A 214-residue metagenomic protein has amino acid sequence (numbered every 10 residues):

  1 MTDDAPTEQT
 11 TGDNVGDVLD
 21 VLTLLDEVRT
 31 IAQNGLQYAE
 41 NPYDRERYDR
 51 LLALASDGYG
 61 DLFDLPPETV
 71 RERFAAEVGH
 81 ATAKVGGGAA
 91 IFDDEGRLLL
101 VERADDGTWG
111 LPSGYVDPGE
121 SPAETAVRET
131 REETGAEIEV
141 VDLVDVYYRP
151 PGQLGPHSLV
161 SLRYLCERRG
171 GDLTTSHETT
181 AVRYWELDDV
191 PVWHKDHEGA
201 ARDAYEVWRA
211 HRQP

Functional and structural regions predicted by a protein language model:
T2-R50, L54, T108, H177-P214: Nudix hydrolase/Nudix homology domain
A5-Q9, L98, E132, L173: A detector of low-complexity, intrinsically disordered, Ser/Thr/Gly/Pro/Ala-rich segments
N34-Y38, A76, R149: General structural signal for alpha-helix termini and helix-helix connectors
Y43-G88: Acidic, metal-coordinating catalytic segment for phosphate/diphosphate chemistry, firing primarily on the Nudix
V70-W109, I138, D142: N-terminal strand-loop-strand
H80, A104-D106, L111, R168 (+2 more regions): Residue-level signal for pocket-adjacent positions within structured domains
D93-R128, E132: Conserved Nudix-box catalytic region and its N-terminal flanking loop in Nudix hydrolases and closely related
V116-V140, Y147-A204: Unchanged
